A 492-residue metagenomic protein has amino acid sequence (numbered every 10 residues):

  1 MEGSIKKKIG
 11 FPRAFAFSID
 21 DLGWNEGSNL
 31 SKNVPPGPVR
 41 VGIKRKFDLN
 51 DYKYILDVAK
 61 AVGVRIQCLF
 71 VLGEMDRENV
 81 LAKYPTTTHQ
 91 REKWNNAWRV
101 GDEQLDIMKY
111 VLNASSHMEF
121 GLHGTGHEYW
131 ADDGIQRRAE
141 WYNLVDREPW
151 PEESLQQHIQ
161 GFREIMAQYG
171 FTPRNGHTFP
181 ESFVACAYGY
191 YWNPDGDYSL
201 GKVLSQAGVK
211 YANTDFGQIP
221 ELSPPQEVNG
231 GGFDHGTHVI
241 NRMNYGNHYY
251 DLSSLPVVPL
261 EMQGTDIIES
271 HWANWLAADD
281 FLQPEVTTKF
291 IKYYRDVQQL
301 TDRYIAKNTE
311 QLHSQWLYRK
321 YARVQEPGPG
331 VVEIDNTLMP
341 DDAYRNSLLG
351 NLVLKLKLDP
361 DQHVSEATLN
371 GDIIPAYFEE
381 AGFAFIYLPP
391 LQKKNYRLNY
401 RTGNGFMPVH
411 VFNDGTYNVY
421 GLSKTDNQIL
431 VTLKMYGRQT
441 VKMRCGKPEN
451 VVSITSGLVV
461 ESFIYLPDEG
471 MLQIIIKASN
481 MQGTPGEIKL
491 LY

Functional and structural regions predicted by a protein language model:
M1-H117, F179, A185: Active-site beta->alpha N-cap acidic-glycine motif
K7, S205-P225, S270-I373: C-terminal domain-boundary segment and adjacent tail
I19, A59, G189-P194, H238-W316: Catalytic grooves of carbohydrate-active enzymes
I43-N50, G73-E78, N95-Q104, L155 (+6 more regions): Acidic-and-aromatic substrate-binding clefts and catalytic sites of carbohydrate-active enzymes
T87-H117, A139-Q156, L200-Q218: Acidic, His- and aromatic-enriched active-site or binding-groove loops in soluble protein domains that engage sugars
V145-H238, V286: Catalytic domains of cell-wall/extracellular-matrix polysaccharide-remodeling enzymes, centered on de-N-acetylation
E379-N418, V441, L466-Y492: C-terminal beta-strand-rich structural cap/linker in extracellular carbohydrate-active enzymes
N404-N450: Accessory, solvent-exposed terminal regions and/or long lumenal/extracellular loops of proteins
